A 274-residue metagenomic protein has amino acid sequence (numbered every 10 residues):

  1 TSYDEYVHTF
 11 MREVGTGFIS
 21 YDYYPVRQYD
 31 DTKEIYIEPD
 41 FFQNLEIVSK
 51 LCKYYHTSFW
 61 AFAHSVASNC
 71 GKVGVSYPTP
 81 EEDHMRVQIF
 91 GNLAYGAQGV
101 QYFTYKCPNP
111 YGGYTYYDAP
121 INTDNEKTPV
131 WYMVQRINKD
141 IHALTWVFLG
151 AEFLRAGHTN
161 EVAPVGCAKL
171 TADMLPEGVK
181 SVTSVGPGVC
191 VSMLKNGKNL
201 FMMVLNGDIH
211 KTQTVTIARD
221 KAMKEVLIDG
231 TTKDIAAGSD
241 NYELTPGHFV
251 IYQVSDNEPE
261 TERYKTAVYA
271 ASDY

Functional and structural regions predicted by a protein language model:
T1-D220, D229-Y269, Y274: Glycan-processing catalytic domains of CAZymes
